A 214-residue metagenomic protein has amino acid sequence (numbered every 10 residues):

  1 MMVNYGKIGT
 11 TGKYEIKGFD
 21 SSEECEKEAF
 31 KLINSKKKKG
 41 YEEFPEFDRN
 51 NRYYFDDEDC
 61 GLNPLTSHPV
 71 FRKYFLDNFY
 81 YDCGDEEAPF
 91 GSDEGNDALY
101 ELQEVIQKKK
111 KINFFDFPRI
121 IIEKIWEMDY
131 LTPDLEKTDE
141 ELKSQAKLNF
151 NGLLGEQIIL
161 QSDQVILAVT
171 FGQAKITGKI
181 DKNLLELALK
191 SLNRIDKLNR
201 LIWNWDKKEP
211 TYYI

Functional and structural regions predicted by a protein language model:
M1-E15: Short aromatic-glycine-(Arg/Gly/Cys) micro-motifs in beta-strand/loop hairpins
D20-K38: A short, charged, amphipathic alpha-helix used as a generic interaction element across diverse proteins
K38-N51: Intrinsically disordered, low-complexity charged/polar segments
N50-L102: N-terminal leader/targeting peptides and immediately adjacent processing regions
C83, I159-T177, T211: Amphipathic alpha-helical elements of HEAT/ARM-like alpha-solenoid repeat scaffolds that form extended
Q103-T132: Amphipathic, membrane-active segments
I121-I158: Acidic, Ser/Thr- and Gly/Pro-rich intrinsically disordered linkers and low-complexity segments that flank or connect
A188-I214: Eukaryote-biased recognition of C-terminal alpha-helical segments
